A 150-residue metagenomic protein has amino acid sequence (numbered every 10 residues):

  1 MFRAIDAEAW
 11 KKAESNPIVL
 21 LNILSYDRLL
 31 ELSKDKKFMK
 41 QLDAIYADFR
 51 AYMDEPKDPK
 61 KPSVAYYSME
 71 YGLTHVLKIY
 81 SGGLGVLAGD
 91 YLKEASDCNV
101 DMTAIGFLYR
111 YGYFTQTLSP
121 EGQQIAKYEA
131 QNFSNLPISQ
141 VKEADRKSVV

Functional and structural regions predicted by a protein language model:
M1-P56: Extended, charge-enriched "interface" segments that sit outside catalytic cores
D58-V64: A short, charged/proline- and glycine-enriched loop that marks the coil->beta-strand transition at the N-terminal
L73-L108: A conserved hydrophobic secondary-structure block that centers on an alpha-helix together with its immediately flanking
V76-I79, Y113-L118: A short acidic (Asp/Glu
T115-E143: Acidic, Ser/Thr-rich peripheral helices and adjacent loops at domain boundaries
V149: Conserved small/polar residues in nucleotide/adenosyl-binding loops
